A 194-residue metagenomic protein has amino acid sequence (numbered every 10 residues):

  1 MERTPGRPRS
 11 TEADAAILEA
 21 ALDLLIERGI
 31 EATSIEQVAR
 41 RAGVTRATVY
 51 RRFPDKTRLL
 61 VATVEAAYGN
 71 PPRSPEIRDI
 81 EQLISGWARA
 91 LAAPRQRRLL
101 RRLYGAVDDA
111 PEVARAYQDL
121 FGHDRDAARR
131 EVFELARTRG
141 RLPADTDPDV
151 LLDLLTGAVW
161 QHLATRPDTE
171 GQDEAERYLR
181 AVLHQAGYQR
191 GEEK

Functional and structural regions predicted by a protein language model:
M1-E2, Q82-R89, E134-T138, T165-K194: C-terminal peripheral helix-coil segments that are non-catalytic and often amphipathic
M1-G43, A47, P54-R58: Basic, helix-initiating cap at the start of DNA-binding domains
R52-F53, V61, Y117, W160-Q161: Tryptophan-centric aromatic hotspots in well-structured domains and transmembrane helices
R58-A67: Alpha-helical DNA-contacting segments of helix-turn-helix folds
T63-V64, A92-D119: Amphipathic alpha-helical segments used for helix-helix packing
G69-R101, L151: Hydrophobic alpha-helical connector segments
R98, E112-R139, P148-D149, D173: Amphipathic alpha-helical packing segments from all-alpha helical-bundle domains
P143-T165, E174-V182: Hydrophobic alpha-helical segments that form the core of small-molecule binding pockets and/or dimer interfaces
